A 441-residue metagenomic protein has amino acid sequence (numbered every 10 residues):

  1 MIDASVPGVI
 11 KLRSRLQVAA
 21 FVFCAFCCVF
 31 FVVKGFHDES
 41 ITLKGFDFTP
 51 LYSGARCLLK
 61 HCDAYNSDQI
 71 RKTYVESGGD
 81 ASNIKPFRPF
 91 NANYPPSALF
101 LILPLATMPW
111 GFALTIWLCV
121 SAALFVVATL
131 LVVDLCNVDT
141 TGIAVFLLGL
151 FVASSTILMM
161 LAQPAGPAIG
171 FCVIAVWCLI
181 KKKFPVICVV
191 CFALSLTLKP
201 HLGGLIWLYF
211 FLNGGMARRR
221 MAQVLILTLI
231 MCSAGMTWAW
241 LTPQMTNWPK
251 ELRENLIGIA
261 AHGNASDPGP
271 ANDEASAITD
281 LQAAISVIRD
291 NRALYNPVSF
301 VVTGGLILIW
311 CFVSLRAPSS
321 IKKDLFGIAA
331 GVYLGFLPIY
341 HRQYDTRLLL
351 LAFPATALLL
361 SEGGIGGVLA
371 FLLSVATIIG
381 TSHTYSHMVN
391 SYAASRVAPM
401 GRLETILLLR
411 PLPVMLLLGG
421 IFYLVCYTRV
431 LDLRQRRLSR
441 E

Functional and structural regions predicted by a protein language model:
M1-I187, F210-F326, V332-Q343, G401-I406 (+1 more regions): Primarily membrane-embedded glycan-assembly and transfer machineries that use lipid-linked glycans
A20-F23, V302, I328, L373-T377 (+1 more regions): Hydrophobic alpha-helical transmembrane segments of polytopic
V32-V33, M236-T237, L241, C311 (+3 more regions): Hydrophobic membrane-targeting signal helices
C188-V190, H201-N213, I226, L348-L349: Transmembrane-embedded, aromatic-rich helix segments that form part of the hydrophobic channel/pocket engaging
L196-P200: Catalytic nucleophile loop
R342-L359: Hydrophobic/aromatic-rich transmembrane helices and adjacent perimembrane loops
S361, I365-E441: Aromatic-enriched
